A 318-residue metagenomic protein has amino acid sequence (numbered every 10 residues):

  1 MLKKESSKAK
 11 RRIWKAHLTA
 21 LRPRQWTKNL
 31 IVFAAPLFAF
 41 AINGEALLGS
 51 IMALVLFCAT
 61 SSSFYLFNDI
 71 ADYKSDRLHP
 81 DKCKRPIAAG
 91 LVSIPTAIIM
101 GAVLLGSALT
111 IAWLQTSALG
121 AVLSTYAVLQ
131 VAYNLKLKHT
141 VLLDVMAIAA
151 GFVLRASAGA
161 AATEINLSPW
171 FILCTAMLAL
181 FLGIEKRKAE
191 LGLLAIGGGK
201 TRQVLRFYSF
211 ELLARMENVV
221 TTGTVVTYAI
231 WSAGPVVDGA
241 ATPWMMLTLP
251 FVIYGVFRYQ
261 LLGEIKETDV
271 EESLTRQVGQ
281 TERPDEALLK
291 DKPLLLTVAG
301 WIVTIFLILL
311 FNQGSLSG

Functional and structural regions predicted by a protein language model:
M1-R77, G90-V103: Topogenic membrane-insertion module of multi-pass membrane proteins
L2-L18, L135, V153-G318: C-terminal membrane-associated helical module and adjoining short loops/tails
K28-G49, N134-P169: Long, highly hydrophobic alpha-helical transmembrane signal-anchor segments
L30, A34, I51-S62, I99-T110 (+7 more regions): Generic alpha-helical transmembrane segments of integral inner-membrane proteins, especially permease/transport modules
E45-S50, S117-L123, V141-L143, N166-I172 (+1 more regions): Short, aromatic-rich membrane-interface segments at the entry and exit of alpha-helical transmembrane domains
T60-A88, L137, L143, I184-G192 (+1 more regions): Acidic (Asp/Glu-rich) catalytic motifs at the cytosolic membrane interface
Y73, L78-L123, P169-L180, R215-V225 (+1 more regions): Multi-pass membrane catalytic core of lipid/isoprenoid biosynthesis enzymes
P95-K138, V225-F257: Transmembrane helix-loop-helix
